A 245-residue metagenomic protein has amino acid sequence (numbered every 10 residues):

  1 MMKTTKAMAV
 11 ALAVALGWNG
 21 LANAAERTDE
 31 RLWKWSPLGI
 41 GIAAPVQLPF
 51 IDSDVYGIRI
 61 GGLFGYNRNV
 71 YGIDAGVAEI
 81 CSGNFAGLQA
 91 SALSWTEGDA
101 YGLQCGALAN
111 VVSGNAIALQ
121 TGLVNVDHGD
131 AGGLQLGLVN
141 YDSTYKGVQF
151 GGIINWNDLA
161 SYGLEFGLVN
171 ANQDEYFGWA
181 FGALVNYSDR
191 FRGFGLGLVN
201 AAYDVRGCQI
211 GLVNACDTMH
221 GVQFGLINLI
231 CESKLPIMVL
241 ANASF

Functional and structural regions predicted by a protein language model:
M1-A9: Bacterial N-terminal signal peptides that target proteins for export
M1-M2, N19, L196: Compositionally biased, low-complexity segments enriched in small residues
V10-L16: Hydrophobic alpha-helical targeting segments used for export or membrane insertion
L16-N23: C-terminal segment of classical bacterial N-terminal signal peptides
A25-F245: Surface-exposed, glycine- and small/polar-enriched segments that build interaction surfaces at terminal
